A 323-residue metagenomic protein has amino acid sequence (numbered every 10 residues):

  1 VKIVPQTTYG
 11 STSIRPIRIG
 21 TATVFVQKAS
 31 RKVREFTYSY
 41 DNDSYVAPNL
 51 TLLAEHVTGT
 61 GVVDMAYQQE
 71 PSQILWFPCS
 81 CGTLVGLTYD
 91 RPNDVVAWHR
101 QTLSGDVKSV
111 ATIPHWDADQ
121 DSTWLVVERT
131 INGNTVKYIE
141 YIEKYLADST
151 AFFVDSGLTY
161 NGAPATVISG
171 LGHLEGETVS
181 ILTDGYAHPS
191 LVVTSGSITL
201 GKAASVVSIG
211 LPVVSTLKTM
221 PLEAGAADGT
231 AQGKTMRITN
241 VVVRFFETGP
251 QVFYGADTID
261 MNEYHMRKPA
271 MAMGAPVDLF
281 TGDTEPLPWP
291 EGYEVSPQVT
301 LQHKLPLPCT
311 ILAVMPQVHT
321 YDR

Functional and structural regions predicted by a protein language model:
K2-T12, R18-A22, Q27-R323: Beta-sheet repeat architectures centered on beta-propellers
